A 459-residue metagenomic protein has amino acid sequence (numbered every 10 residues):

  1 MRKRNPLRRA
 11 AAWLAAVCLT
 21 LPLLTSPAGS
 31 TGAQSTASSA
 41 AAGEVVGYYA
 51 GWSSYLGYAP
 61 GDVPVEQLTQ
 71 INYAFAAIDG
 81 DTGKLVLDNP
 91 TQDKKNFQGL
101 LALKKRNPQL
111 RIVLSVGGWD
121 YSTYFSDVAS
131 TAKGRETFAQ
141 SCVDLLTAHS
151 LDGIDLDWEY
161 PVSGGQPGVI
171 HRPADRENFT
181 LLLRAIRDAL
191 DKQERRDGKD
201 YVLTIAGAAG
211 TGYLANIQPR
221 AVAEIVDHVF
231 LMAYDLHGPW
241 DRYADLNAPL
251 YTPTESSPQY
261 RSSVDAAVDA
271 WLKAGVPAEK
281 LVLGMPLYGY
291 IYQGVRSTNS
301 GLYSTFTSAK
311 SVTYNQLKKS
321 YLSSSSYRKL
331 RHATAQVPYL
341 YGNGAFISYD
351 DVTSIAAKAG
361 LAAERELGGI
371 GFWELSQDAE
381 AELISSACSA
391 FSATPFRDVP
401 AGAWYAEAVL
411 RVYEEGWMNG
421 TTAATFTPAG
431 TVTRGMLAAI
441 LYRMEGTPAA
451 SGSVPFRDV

Functional and structural regions predicted by a protein language model:
A15-L23, D120: Hydrophobic core
L24-A33, S392-A406, E414, M418-V459: Feature responds to low-complexity, polar/acidic, surface-exposed segments characteristic of secreted/exported proteins
A37-L146, I170, A174, N247 (+1 more regions): Glycan-recognition patch characteristic of GH18 chitinases/ENGases and related GlcNAc/peptidoglycan-binding proteins
Y58, K133, T204-Y243, G289-F306: Substrate-binding cleft/loops of secretory-pathway carbohydrate-active enzymes
P64-G83, C142, D152-I154, W158 (+1 more regions): Aromatic- and acid-rich polysaccharide-binding/catalytic face of secreted or lumenal carbohydrate-active enzymes
I71, L114, L156, I186 (+4 more regions): Conserved, mostly hydrophobic/aromatic
P90-N96, Y124-A223, W240: Active-site cleft segment of glycoside hydrolase catalytic domains centered on the general acid/base Glu
V116, H237-W240, A244-P258, K280-L361 (+1 more regions): Glycan-binding loop/region signatures in secreted carbohydrate-active enzymes
